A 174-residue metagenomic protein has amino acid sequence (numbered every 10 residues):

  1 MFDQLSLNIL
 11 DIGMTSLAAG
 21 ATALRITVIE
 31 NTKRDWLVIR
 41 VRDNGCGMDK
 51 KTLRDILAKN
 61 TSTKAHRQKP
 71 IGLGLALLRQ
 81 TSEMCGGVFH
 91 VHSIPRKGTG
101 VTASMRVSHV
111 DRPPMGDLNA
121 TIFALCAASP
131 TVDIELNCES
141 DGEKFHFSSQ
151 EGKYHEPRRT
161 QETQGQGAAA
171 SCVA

Functional and structural regions predicted by a protein language model:
Q4-N8, M14-G72, A76-V110, L136-D141 (+1 more regions): Conserved beta-strand-loop-beta-strand hairpin that lines the nucleotide-binding pocket of ATP/GTP-utilizing enzymes
N44, T160-Q161: Small/flexible residues
V107-R159, G165-A174: N-terminal assembly/transducer modules of large multi-domain enzymes, emphasizing dimerization/partner-binding
